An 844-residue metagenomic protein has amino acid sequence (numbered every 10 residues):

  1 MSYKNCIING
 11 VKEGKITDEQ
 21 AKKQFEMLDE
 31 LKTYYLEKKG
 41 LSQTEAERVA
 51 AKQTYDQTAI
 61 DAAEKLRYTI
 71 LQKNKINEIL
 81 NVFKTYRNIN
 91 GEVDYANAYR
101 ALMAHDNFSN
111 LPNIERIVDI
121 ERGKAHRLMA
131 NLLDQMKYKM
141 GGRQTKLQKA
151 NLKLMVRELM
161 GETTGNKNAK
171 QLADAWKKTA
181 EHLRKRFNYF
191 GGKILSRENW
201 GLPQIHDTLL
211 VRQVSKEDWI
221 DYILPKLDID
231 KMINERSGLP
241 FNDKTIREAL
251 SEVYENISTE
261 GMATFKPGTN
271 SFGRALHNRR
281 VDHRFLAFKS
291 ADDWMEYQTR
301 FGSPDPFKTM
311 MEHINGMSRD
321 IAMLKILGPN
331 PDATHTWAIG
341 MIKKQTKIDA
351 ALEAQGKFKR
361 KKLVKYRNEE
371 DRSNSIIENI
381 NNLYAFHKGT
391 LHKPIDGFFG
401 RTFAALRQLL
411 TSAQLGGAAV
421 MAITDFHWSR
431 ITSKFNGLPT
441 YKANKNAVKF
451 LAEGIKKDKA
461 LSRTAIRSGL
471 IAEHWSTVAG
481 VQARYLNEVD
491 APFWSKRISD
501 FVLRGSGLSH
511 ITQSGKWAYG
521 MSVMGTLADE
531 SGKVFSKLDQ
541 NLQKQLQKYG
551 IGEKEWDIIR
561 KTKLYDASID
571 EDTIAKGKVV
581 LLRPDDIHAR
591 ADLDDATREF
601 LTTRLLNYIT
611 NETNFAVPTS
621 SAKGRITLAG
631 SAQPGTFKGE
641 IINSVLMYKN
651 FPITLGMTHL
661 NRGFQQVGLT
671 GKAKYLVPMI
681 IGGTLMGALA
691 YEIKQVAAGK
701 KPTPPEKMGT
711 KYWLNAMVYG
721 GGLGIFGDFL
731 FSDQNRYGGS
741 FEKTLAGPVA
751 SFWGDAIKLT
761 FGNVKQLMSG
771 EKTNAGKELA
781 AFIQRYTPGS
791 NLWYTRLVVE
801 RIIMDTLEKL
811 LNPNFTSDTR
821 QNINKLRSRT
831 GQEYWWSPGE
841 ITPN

Functional and structural regions predicted by a protein language model:
M1-K638, T816, R820-N844: Non-transmembrane, interaction-prone alpha-helical and coil segments associated with secretion and export
A419-D490, W494, G639-P843: Small-residue-rich, membrane-active alpha-helical segments
